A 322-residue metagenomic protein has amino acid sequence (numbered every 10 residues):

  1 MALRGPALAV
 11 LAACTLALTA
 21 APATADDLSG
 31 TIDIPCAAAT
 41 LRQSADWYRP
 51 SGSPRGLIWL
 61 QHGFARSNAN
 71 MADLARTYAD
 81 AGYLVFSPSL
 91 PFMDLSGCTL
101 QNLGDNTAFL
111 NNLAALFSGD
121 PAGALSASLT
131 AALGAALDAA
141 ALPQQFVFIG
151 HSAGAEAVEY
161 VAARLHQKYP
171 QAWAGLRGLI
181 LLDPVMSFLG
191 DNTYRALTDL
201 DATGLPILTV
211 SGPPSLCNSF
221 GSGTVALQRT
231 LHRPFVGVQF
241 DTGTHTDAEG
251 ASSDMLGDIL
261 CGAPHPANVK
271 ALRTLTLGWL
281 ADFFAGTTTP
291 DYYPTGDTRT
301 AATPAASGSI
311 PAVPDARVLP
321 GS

Functional and structural regions predicted by a protein language model:
M1-A25: Secretory targeting and sorting signals
A25-S53: N-terminal cap/lid segment of alpha/beta-hydrolase-fold proteins
P54-G63: Short beta-strand element of the alpha/beta-hydrolase
A69-P88: Short amphipathic alpha-helix adjacent to the substrate-entry channel of hydrolases
L103-P143: Alpha/beta-hydrolase active-site loop
S128-R195, L200-A202: Primarily recognizes the serine-hydrolase "nucleophile elbow" in alpha/beta-hydrolase and SGNH/GDSL folds
Q171-H245: The feature captures the conserved acid-bearing segment of alpha/beta-hydrolase catalytic domains
N218-S322: C-terminal catalytic-base region of ester-bond hydrolases, centering on the histidine of the charge-relay
